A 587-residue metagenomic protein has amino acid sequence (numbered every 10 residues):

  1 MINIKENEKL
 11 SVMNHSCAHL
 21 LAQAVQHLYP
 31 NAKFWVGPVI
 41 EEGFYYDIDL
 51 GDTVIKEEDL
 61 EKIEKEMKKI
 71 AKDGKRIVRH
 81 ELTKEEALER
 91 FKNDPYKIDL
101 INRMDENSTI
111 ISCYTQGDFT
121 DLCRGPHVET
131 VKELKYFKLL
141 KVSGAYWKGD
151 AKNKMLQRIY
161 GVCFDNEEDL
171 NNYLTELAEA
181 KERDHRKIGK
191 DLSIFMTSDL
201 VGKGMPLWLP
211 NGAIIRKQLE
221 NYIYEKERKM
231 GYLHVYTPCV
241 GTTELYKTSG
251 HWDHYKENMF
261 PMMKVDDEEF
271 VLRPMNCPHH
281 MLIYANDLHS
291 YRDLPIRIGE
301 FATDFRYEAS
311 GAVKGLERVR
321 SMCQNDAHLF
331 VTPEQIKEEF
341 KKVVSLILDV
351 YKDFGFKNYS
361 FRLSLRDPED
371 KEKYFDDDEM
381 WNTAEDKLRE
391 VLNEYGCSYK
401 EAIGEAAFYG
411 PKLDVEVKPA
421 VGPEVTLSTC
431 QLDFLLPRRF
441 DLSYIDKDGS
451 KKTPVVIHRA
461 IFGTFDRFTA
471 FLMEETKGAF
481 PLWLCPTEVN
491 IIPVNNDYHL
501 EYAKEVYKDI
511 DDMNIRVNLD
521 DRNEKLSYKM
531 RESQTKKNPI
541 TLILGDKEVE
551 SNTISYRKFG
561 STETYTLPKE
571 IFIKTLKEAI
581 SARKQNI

Functional and structural regions predicted by a protein language model:
M1-W35, V39-E41, D47-I587: NTP/phosphate- and nucleic-acid-binding module
